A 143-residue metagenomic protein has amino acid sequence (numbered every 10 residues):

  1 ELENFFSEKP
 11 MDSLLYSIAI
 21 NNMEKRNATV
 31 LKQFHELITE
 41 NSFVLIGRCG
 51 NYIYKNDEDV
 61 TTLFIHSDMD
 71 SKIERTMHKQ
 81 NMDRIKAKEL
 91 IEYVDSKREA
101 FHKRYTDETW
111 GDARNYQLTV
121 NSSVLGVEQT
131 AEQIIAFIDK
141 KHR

Functional and structural regions predicted by a protein language model:
E1-S42: ATP-dependent small-molecule kinase phosphotransfer cores that center on conserved nucleotide phosphate-binding segments
I20-N27, D95, T109, V124: Conserved phosphate/pyrophosphate-binding and hydrolysis machinery centered on Walker-type P-loop NTPases, extending
E24-A28, F43-G47, E99-R104: Short gly/ser/thr-rich secondary-structure transition/capping motifs
H35, D107-R143: NTP-dependent small-molecule kinase module
E36, R48, Y52, F64 (+5 more regions): Long, contiguous binding/interaction regions
Y52-E58, G111-A113: Short loop/helix-cap segments at secondary-structure boundaries that form the rim of catalytic
N56-Q80, R84-E92: Conserved phosphate-donor/acceptor-positioning beta-strand/loop module used by diverse small-molecule
